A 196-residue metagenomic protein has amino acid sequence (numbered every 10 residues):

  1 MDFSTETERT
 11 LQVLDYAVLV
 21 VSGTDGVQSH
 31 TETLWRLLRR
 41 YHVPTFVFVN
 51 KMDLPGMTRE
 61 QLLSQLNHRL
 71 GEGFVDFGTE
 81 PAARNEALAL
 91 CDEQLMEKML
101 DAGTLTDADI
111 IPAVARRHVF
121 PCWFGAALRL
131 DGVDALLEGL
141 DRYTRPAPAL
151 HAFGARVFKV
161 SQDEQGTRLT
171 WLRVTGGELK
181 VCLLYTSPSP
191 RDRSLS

Functional and structural regions predicted by a protein language model:
M1-S187: Structural and coupling elements of P-loop NTPases
Y185-S196: Single conserved hydrophobic/aromatic residue that forms the stacking wall/gate of nucleotide- or nucleobase-binding
